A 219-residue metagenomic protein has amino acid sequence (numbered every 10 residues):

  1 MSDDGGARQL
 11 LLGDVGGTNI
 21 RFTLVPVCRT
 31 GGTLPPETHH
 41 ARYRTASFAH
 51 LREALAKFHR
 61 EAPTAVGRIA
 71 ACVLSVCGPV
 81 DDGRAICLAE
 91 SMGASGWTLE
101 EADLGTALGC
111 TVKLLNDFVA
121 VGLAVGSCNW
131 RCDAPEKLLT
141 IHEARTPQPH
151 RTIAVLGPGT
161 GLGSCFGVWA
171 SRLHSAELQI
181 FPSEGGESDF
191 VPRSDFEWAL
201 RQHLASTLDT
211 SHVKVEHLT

Functional and structural regions predicted by a protein language model:
S2-E61, A85-C87, L178-F190: Short glycine-rich, Thr/Ser-proximal phosphate-binding strand/loop in the N-terminal lobe of ATP-dependent enzymes
D14, D117, G159: Active-site glycine-centered loops adjacent to acidic/histidine catalytic or metal-binding residues that shape
I20, P79-D81, G161-C165: Short, acidic Gly/Pro/Ser/Thr-rich loop/turn segments
V27-G32, E90-S95, C128-K137, W169-I180: A glycine- and small-aliphatic-rich helix-loop capping segment at beta-alpha/alpha-beta transitions that lines
H40-R44, E53-K57, E61-A70, T207-T219: Adenine-nucleotide phosphate-binding core of ATP-dependent small-molecule kinases
V66-G78, V112-K113: Short glycine-rich phosphate-binding loop at a beta-alpha junction
D81-H150, G186-A199: Glycine-rich phosphate-binding loop and adjoining helix at the ATP-binding site of ATP-dependent phosphoryl-transfer
A144-P158, L162-T219: Glycine/GP-enriched mid-protein hinge/lid loop-to-helix segment characteristic of carbohydrate kinases
